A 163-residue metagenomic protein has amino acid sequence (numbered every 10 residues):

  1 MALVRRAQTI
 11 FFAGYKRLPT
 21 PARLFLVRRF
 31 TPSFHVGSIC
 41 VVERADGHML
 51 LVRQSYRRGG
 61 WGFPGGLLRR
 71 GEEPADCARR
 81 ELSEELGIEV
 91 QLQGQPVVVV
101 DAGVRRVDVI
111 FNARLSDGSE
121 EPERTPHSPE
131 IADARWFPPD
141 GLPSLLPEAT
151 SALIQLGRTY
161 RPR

Functional and structural regions predicted by a protein language model:
A2-I39: Acidic, metal-coordinating catalytic segment for phosphate/diphosphate chemistry, firing primarily on the Nudix
R5-Q8, K16-P21, G62-G71, I88-L92: Short low-complexity stretches enriched in small and charged residues
P32, V41, R53, E123-S128: Short secondary-structure boundary/capping segments
F34, G59, R105-V107: Residue-level preference for beta-strand/loop junctions
H35-G37, D46, I131: A structure-centric signal for secondary-structure junctions around beta-strands
V42-E43, L51, A113, W136: Conserved hydrophobic "DFG−1" position in protein kinase catalytic cores
R44-E84: Conserved Nudix-box catalytic region and its N-terminal flanking loop in Nudix hydrolases and closely related
L68-G157, R163: Unchanged
